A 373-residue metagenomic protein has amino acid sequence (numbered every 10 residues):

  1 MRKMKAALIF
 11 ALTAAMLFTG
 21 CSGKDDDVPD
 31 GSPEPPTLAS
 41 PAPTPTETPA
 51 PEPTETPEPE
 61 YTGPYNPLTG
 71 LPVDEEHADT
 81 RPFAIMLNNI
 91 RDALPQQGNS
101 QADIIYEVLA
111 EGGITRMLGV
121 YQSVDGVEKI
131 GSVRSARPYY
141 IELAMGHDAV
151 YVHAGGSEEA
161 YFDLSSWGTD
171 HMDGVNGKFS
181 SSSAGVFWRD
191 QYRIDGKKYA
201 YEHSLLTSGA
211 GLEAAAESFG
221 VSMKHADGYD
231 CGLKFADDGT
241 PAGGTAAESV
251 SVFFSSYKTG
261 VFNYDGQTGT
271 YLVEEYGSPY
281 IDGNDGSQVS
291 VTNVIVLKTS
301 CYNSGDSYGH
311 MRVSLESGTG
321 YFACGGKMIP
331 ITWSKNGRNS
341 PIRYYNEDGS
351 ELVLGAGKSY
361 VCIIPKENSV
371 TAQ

Functional and structural regions predicted by a protein language model:
M1-L8: Bacterial N-terminal signal peptides that target proteins for export
A7, D27-S32, I295, D348: Intrinsic disorder/low-complexity detector
I9, S22, D30-G31, V313-L315 (+1 more regions): Generic hydrophobic/packing signal
L12-A15: Hydrophobic alpha-helical targeting segments used for export or membrane insertion
L17-G20: C-terminal motif of bacterial Sec signal peptides marking the signal peptidase cleavage site
K24-G70: N-terminal, intrinsically disordered, polar/charged segments of Gram-positive cell-envelope systems that serve as
P57-A102, Y106, E111-Q373: A surface/extracellular/periplasmic glyco- and lipid-processing/surface-interacting theme
